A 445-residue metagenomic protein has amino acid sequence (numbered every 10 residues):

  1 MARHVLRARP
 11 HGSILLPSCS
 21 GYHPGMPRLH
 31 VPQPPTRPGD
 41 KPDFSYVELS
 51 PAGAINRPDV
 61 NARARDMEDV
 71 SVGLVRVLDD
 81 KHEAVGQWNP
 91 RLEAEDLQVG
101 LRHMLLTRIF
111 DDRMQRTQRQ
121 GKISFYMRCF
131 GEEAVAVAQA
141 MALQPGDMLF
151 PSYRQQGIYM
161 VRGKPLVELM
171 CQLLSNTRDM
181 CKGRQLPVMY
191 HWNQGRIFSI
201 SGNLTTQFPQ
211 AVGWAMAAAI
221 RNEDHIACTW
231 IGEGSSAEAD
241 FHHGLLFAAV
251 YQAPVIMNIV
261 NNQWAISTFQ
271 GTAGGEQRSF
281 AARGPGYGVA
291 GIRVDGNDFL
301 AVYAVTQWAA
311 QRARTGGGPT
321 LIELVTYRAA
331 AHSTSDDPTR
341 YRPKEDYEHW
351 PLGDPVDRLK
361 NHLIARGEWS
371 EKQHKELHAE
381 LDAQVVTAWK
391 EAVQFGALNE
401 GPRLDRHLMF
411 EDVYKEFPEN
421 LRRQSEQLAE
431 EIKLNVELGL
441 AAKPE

Functional and structural regions predicted by a protein language model:
A2-L6, I14-V135, A330, D337-T339 (+1 more regions): Conserved acidic/glycine
H23, Y153, M189, H332-S333: Histidine-centered active-site/metal-ligand motif
D66-E68, Q139-A142, F247-A248, Q311-R314: A general structural signal for short secondary-structure junctions and capping/turn motifs
E68-V70, L97-V99, A142-Q144, G183 (+1 more regions): A generic structural signal for short, non-catalytic loop/turn and secondary-structure boundary residues
E83-A84, Q156, N262-A265: A short, flexible beta-alpha/helix-coil linker loop
I109-D112, R116-A253, F269-E276, F280-A282 (+1 more regions): Cofactor-binding active-site loop characterized by glycine-rich and histidine/acidic residues
R196-A397: Glycine-rich ThDP/TPP pyrophosphate-binding loop and its adjacent helix/strand module within ThDP-dependent enzymes
